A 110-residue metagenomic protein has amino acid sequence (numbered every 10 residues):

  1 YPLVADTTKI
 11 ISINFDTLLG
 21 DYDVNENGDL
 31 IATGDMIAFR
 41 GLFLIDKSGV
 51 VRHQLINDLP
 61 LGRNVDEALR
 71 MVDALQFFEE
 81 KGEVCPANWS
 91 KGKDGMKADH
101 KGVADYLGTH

Functional and structural regions predicted by a protein language model:
Y1-H110: Chalcogenol-based redox active-site neighborhoods
